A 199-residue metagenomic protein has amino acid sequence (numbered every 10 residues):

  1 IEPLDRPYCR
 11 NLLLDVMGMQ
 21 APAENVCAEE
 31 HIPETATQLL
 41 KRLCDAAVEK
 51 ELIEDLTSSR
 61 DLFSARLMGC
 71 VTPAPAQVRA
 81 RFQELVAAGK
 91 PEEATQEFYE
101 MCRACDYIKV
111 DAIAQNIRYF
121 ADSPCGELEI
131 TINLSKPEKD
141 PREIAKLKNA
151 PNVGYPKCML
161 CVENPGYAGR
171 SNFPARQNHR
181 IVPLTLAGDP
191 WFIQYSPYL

Functional and structural regions predicted by a protein language model:
I1-Y198: Active-site microenvironments that recognize anionic phosphate/pyrophosphate groups
